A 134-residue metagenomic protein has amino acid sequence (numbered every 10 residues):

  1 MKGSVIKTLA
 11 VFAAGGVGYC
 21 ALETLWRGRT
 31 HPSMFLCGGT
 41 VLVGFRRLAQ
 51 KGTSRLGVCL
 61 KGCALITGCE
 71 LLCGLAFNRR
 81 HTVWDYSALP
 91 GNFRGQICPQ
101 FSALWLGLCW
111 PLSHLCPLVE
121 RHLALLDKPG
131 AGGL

Functional and structural regions predicted by a protein language model:
M1-L134: Aromatic-rich, lipid-facing transmembrane alpha helices and their immediate juxtamembrane interface loops in integral
